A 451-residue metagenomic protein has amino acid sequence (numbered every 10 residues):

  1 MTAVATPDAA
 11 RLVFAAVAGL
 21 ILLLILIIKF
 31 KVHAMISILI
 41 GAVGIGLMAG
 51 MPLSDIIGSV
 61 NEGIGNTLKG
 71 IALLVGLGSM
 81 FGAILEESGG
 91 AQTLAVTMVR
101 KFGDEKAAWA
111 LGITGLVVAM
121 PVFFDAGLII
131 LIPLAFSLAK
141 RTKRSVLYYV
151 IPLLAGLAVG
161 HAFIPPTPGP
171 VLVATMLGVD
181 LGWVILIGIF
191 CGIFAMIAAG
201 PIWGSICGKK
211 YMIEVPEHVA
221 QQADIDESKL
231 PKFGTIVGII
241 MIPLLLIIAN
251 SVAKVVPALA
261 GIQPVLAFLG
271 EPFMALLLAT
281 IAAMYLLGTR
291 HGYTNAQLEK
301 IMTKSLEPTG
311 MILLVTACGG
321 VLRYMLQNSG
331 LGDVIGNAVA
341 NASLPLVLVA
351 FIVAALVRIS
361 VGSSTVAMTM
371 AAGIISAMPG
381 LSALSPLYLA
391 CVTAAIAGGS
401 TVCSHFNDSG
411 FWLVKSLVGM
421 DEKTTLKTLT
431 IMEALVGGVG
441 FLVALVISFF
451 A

Functional and structural regions predicted by a protein language model:
T2-A10, L186-K300: Long, contiguous bundles of hydrophobic transmembrane helices that form the permeation core of multi-pass
A10-F14, L53, G65-I71, M98-I113 (+5 more regions): Membrane-interfacial loop-to-helix junctions in multi-pass transporters
A15-I27, L39-M48, V75-M80, G115-V118 (+7 more regions): Hydrophobic core segments of alpha-helical transmembrane domains in multi-pass membrane transport and ion-translocation
I36-L39, V43, S59-Q92, F268-G330: Core transmembrane alpha-helical segments of multi-pass membrane transporters/permeases
A72-G78, K101-L134, L313-G319, A342-M378 (+2 more regions): Hydrophobic alpha-helical transmembrane segments of multi-pass integral membrane proteins, predominantly secondary
V75, D104-M120, K143-A162, D180-F194 (+2 more regions): Alpha-helical transmembrane segments of multi-pass membrane proteins
F102-E105, G192, L346-A451: C-terminal transmembrane helix pair
S137-L244, G410-I447: Membrane-core helix-loop-helix motifs of multi-pass transport proteins
